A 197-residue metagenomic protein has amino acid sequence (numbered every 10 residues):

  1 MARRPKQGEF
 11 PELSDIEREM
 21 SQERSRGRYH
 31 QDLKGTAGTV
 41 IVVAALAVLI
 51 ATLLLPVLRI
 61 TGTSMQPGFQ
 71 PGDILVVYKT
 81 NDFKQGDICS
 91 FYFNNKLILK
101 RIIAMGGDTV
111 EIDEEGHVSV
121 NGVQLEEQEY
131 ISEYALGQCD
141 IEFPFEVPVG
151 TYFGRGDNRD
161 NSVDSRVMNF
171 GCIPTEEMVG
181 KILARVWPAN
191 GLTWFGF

Functional and structural regions predicted by a protein language model:
M1-I98, I173-F197: Protein maturation boundaries and topogenic segments
Q70, K84, M105, V147-P148 (+1 more regions): Residue-level recognition of short, solvent-exposed, well-ordered loop/turn junctions that link secondary-structure
K100-E111: RNA pseudouridine synthases
S119-G122: Short strand-turn-strand beta-turns centered on an Asx-Gly dipeptide
D140-I141, F145-F197: Beta-strand-rich cores of mature extracytoplasmic or soluble domains
